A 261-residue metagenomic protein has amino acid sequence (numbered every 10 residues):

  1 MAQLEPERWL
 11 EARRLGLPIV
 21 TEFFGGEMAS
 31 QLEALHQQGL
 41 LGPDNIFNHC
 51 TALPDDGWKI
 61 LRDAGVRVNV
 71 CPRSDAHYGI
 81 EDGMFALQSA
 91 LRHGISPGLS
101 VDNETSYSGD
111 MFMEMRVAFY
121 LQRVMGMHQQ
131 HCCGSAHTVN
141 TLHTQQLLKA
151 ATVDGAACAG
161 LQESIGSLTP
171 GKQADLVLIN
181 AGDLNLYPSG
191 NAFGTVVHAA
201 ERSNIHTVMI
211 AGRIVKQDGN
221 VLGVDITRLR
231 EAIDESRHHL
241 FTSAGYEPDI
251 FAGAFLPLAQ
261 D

Functional and structural regions predicted by a protein language model:
M1-V70, G79-P97, M113, E163: Histidine/acidic residue-rich metal-binding segments in metalloenzymes
Q3, E7, G26, S30 (+11 more regions): Conserved active-site and cofactor/substrate-binding residues in soluble primary-metabolism enzymes
A12-G16, G39, F119-R123, A159 (+1 more regions): Structural signal for hydrophobic packing residues in well-ordered secondary-structure cores of soluble enzyme domains
E22, N48, N69-C71, S100-D102 (+3 more regions): Generic beta-strand/beta-sheet core signal
F24-G25, A52, S74, E104 (+2 more regions): Catalytic metal-binding/acid-base residues of hydrolase active sites
M28, G79-I80, S108-M111, S167 (+2 more regions): Alpha-helix N-cap/helix-start motif
Q38-L40, L87-D183, A199: His/Asp/Glu-enriched, well-ordered alpha-helical/loop segment that forms or immediately abuts the divalent-metal
Q146-D261: Active-site microenvironment of metallo-dependent hydrolases
